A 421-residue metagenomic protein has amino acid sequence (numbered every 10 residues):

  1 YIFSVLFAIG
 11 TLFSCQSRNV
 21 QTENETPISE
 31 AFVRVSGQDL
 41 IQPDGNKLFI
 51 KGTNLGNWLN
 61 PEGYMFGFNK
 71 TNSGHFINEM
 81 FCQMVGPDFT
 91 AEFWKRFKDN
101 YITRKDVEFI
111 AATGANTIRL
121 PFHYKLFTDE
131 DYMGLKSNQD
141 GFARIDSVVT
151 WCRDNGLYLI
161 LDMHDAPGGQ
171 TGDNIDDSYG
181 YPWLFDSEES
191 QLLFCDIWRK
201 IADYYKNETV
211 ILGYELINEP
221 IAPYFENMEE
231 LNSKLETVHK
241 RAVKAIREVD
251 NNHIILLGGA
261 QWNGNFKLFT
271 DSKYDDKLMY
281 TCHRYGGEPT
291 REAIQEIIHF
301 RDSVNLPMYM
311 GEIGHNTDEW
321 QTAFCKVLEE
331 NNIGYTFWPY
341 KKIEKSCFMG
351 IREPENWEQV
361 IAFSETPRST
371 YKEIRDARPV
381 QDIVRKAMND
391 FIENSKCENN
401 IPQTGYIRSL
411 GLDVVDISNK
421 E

Functional and structural regions predicted by a protein language model:
Y1-G10: Sec-dependent N-terminal signal peptides
I2, Y124-S137, T322-I333: C-terminal/domain-terminus segments
L12-S14: C-terminal motif of bacterial Sec signal peptides marking the signal peptidase cleavage site
Q16-T22: Bacterial lipoprotein signal-peptidase II cleavage site
I28-E30, V35-I50, N54-I254, G259-L268: Active-site mouth of glycoside hydrolases
S29-V33, L192-K342, C347-P367: Extracellular glycoside hydrolase catalytic/binding regions
G74-F76, M84-F93, N155-Y158, T290-E296 (+3 more regions): Low-complexity, flexible helical/coil segments
W320-E421: Aromatic-rich peripheral "rim/lid" segments of glycoside hydrolase catalytic domains that contact and position glycan
